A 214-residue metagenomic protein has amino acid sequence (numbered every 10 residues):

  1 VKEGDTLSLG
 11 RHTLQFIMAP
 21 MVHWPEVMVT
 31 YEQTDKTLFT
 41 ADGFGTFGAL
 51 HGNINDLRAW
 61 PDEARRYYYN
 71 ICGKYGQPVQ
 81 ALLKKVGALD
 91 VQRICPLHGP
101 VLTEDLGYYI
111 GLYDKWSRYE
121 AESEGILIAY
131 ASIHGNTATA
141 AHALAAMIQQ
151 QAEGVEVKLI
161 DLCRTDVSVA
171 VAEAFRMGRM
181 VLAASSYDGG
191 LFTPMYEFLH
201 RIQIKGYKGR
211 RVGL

Functional and structural regions predicted by a protein language model:
V1-E3: Short acidic-hydrophobic, aromatic-tinged amphipathic segments that line or gate anion-handling sites
L9-P96, V101-E104: Metallo-beta-lactamase
T40, L97, A129-A131, I160: Short hydrophobic segments within beta-strands
R93-S123: Terminal amphipathic helices with adjacent charged low-complexity linkers/tails
S132-I133, S186: Residue-level signal for short, function-critical loop segments
T137-A141, A145, M195: Short, highly selective alpha-helical patches that border small-molecule cofactor pockets in redox/cofactor-processing
H142-V157, R176: Short helix-loop-beta junction
R164-L214: Helix-loop-strand module that forms the ligand-binding subsite of alpha/beta enzymes
